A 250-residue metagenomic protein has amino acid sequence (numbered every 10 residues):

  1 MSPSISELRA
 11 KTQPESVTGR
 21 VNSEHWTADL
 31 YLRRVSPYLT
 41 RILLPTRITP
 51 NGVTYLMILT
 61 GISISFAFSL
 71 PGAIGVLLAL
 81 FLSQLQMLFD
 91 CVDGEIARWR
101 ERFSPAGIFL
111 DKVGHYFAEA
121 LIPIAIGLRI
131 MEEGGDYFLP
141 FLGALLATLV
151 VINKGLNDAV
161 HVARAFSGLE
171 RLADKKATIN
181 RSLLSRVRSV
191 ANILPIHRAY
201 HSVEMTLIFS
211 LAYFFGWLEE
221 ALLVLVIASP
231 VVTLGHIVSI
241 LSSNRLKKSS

Functional and structural regions predicted by a protein language model:
S2-T40, K112-S250: A feature for the membrane-embedded catalytic helix bundles of lipid/isoprenoid biosynthetic enzymes
L30, L43-I48: Membrane interface segments of multi-pass transport proteins and intramembrane proteases
L43-P45, A97-R98, A212-Y213: Helix-capping/transition residues at the boundaries of transmembrane alpha-helices and the short helical linkers
R47, N51, V76, F109 (+1 more regions): Hydrophobic, aromatic-rich alpha-helical transmembrane segments and their membrane-interface anchor motifs
P50-A106, P123: Membrane-embedded alpha-helical segments that form the functional core of polytopic membrane enzymes, especially those
P105-V113: Membrane-interface alpha-helices at helix entry/exit sites of multi-pass transporters
